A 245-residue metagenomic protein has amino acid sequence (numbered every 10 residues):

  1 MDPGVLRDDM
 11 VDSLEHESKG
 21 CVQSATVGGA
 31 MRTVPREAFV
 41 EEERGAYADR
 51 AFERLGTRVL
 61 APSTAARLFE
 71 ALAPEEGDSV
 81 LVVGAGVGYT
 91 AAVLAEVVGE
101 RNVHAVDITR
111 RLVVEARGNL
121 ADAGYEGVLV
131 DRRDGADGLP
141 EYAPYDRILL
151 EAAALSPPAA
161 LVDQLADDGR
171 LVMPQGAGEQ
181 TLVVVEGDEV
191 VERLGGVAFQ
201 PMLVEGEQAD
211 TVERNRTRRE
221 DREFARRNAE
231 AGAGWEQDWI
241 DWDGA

Functional and structural regions predicted by a protein language model:
M1-E42, R218: N-terminal auxiliary segments of SAM/dcSAM-dependent transferases
M1-L6, V172-A245: SAM/dcSAM-binding transferase cores
C21-Q23, R36-F69, A73: Conserved SAM-binding loop and adjacent beta-strand
G29, A66-E70, A92: N-terminal, well-ordered alpha-helical segments
P74-V183, G187-D188: Conserved nucleotide-cofactor-binding alpha/beta core module
